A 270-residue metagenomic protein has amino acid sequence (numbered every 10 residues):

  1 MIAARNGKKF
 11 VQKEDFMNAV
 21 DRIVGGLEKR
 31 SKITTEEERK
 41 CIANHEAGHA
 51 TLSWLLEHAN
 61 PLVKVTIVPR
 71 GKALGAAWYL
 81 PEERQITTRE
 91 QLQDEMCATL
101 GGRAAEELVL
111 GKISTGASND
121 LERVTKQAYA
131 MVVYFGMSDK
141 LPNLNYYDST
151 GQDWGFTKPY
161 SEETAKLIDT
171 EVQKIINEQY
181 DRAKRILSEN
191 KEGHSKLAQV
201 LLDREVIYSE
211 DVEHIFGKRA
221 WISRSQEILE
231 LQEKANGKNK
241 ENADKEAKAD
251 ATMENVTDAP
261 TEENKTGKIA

Functional and structural regions predicted by a protein language model:
M1-R5, E14-N18: C-terminal helical "lid" of AAA+/P-loop NTPase domains
R5-N6, R22, S53: Conserved amphipathic alpha-helical interaction elements at protein-protein interfaces in regulatory, energy-coupling
K8-F10: Inter-lobe coupling/hinge segments of SF2-like helicase ATPases
E14, G25-E36: P-loop NTPase nucleotide-binding/switch module
M17-R22, G71-L74: Short, conserved phosphate-binding/catalytic loop or strand-edge motifs used in phosphoryl-/nucleotidyl-transfer
R22-G25, K29, G102, R185: Conserved helix-loop functional segments at active or binding sites
E37-N44, A50-A270: Soluble catalytic regions of large protease machineries
